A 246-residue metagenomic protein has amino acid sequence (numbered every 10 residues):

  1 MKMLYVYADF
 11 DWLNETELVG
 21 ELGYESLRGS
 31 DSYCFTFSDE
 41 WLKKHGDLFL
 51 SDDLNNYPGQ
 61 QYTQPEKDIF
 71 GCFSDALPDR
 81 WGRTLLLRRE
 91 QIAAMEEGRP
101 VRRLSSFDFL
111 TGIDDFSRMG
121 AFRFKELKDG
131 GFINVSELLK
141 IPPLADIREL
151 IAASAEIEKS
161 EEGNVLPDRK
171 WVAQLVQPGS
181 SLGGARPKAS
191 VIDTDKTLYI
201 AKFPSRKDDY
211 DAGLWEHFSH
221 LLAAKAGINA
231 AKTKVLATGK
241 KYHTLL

Functional and structural regions predicted by a protein language model:
M1-L246: Phosphate/dinucleotide-binding and metal-coordinating scaffold of catalytic cores in nucleotide-dependent enzymes
